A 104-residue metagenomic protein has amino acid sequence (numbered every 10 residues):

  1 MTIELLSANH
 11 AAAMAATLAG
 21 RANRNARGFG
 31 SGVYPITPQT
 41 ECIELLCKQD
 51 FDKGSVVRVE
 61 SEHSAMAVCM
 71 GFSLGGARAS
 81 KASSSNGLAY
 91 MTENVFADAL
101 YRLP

Functional and structural regions predicted by a protein language model:
M1-P104: Thiamine diphosphate
